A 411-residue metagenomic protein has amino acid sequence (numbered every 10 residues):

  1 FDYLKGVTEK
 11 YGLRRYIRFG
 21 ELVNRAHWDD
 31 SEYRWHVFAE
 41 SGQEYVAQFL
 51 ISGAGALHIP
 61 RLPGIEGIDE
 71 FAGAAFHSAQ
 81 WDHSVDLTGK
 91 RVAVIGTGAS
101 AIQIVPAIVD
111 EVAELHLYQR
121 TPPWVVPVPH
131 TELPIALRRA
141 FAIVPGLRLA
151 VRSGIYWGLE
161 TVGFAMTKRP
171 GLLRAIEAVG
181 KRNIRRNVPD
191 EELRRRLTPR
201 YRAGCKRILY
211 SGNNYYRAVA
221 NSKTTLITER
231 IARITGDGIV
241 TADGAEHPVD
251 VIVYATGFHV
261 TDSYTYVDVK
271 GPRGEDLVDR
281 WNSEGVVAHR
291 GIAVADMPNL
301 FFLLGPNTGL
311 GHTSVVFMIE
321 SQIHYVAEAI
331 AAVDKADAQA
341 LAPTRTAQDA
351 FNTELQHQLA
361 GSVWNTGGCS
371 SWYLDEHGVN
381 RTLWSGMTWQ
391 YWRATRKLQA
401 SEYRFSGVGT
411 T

Functional and structural regions predicted by a protein language model:
F1-L57, N187, R233: Feature captures the FAD/FMN-dependent oxidoreductase FAD-binding
E9-I17, F71-A72, E192-L193, A220-T224: A short helix-to-beta-strand connector/capping loop
I17-R34, W81-S84, S222-A242: A conserved short coil-to-beta-strand element within the FAD-binding core of flavoproteins
Y45, L50-E192, T224-I227, H247 (+4 more regions): Rossmann-like dinucleotide-binding core of oxidoreductases
L62-H77, V240-G291: Central helical "cap/lid" subdomain
I65-D69, S84, S211-Y216, V269-F301 (+1 more regions): FAD-binding beta-loop-beta segment adjacent to the flavin cofactor pocket
G163-D268, D349-T411: C-terminal catalytic lobe of FAD-dependent flavoproteins
